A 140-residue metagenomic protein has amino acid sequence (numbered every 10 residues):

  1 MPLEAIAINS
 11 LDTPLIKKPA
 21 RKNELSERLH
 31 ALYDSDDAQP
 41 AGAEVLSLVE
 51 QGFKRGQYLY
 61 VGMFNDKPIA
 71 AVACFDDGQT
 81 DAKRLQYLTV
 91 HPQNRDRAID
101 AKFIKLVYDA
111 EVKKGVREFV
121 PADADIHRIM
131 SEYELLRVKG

Functional and structural regions predicted by a protein language model:
M1-E44: Short amphipathic alpha-helix that is part of the acyltransferase structural core
D36-L59, M63-F64: Active-site rim helix/loop that mediates acceptor-substrate recognition in acyltransferases
V61, K67-D76, A82-R84, T89: Conserved beta-strand in the GNAT
V90, D96-E111: Conserved acetyl-CoA-binding loop-helix of GNAT-fold acetyltransferases
F103, D125-I129: Conserved short alpha-helix immediately C-terminal to the canonical SAM/SAH-binding motif I of Rossmann-like
E111-A124: Conserved GNAT acetyl-CoA-binding A-motif
A122-A124, L135-G140: Conserved catalytic-core motifs of GNAT/GCN5-like acyltransferases
I129-L135: Short, aromatic/basic amphipathic alpha-helical patches
